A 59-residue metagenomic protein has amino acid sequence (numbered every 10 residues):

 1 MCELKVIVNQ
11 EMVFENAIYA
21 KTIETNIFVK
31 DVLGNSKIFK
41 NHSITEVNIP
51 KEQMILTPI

Functional and structural regions predicted by a protein language model:
C2: Functionally engaged cysteine thiol sites
K5-I7, M12-I59: Compact, glycine-rich, soluble single-domain proteins
